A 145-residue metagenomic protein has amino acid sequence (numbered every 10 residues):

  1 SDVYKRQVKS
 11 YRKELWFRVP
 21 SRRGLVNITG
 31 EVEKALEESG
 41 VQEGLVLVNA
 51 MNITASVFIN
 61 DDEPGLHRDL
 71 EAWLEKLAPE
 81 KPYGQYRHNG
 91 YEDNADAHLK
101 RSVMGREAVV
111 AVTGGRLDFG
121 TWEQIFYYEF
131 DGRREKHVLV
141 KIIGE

Functional and structural regions predicted by a protein language model:
S1-Y4: Short, small-residue-biased leader/transition segments that mark boundaries at the very start of proteins
K9, G40, R101-V103, L117-F119 (+1 more regions): Solvent-exposed alpha-helices and their adjacent loops that cap or buttress functional pockets in soluble metabolic
K9-V19: Short amphipathic
Y11, I53, M104-R106, T113 (+2 more regions): A generic structural signal for well-ordered coil/turn residues at beta-strand boundaries that shape enzyme active-site
G24-L70: Active-site beta-strand/loop microenvironment that shapes enzyme catalytic pockets
L45-L47, S56, V109, Q124 (+1 more regions): Structural motif
E71-G120: Mid-chain, well-packed structural core segment of small domains
G120-E129, R133-E145: C-terminal binding/interaction regions
